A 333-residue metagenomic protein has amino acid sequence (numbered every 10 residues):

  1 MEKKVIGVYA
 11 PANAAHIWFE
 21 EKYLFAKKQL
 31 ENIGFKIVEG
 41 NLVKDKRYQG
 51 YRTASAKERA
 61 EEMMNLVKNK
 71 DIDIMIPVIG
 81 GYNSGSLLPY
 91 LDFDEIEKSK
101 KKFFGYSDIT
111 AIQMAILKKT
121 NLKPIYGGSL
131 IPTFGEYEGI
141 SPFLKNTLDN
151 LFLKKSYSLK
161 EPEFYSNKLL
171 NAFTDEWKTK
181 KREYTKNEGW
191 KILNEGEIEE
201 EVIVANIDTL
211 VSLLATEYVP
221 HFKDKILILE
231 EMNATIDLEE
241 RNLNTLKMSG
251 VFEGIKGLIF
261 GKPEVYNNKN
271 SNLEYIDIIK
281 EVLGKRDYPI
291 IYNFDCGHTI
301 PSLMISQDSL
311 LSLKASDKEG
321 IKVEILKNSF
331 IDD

Functional and structural regions predicted by a protein language model:
M1-D71: ATP/NTP phosphate-donor binding region
K3-I6, D224-K225, I321: Nucleotide donor/acceptor-binding cores
K22-Y23, K57-E58, R241-L246, N272-I278: Charged helix-capping and loop-helix junction motifs
I74-G85, Y90, Y106: N-terminal glycine-rich "phosphate-gripper" loop used for MgATP/nucleotide binding and carboxylate activation
L91-K119, K123-L130, R286-P289: Short, acidic/small-residue loops that bind anionic groups at enzyme active sites
I125-V204: Conserved anion/nucleotide-ligand pocket segment
L213-N270: Internal helical hairpin/lid segments
G257-D333: ATP/nucleoside-binding phosphotransfer catalytic cores, i.e., glycine-rich phosphate-binding loops
